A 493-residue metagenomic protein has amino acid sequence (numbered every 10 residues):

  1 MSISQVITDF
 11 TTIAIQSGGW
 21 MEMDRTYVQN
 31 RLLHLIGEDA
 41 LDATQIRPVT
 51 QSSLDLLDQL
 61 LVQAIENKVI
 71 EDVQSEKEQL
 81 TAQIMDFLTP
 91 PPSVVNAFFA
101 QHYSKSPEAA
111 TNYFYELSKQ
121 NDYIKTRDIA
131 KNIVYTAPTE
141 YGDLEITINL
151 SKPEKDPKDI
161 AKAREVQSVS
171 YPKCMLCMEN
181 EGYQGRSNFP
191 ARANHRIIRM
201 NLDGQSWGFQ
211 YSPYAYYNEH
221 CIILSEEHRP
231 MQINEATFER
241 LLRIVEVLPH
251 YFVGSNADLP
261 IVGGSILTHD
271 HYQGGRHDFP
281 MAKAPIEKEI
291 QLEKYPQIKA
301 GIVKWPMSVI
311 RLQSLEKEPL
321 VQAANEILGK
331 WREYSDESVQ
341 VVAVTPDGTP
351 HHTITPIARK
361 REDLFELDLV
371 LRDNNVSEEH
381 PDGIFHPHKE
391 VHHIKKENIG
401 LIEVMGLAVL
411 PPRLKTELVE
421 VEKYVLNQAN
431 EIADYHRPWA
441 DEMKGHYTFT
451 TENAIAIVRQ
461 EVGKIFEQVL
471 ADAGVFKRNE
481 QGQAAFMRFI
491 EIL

Functional and structural regions predicted by a protein language model:
M1-I223, E227-P230, K304-P306, V321-A324 (+2 more regions): Active-site microenvironments that recognize anionic phosphate/pyrophosphate groups
A193-I198, E226-V253: Helical scaffold of the NTase/Pol beta-like nucleotidyltransferase catalytic core
A236, V245-S265, G274-L328, R332-S335: Catalytic or ion-translocation cores adjacent to nucleophile or general acid/base/metal-coordination motifs in diverse
P260-T268, P346-H351: Beta-rich nucleic-acid/ligand-interaction surfaces
